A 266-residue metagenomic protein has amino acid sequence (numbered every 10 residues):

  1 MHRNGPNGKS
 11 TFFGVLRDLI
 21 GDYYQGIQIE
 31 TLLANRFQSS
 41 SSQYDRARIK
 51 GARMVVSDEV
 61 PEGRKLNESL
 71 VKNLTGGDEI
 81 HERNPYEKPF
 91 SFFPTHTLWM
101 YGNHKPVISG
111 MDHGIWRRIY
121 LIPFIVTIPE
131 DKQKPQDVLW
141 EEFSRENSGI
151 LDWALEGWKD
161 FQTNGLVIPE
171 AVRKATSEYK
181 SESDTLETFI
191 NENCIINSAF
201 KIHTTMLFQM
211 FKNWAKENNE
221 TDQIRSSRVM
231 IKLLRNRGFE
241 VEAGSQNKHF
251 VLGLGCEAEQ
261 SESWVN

Functional and structural regions predicted by a protein language model:
M1-N266: Feature primarily recognizes SF3-like P-loop helicase cores of small DNA viruses
